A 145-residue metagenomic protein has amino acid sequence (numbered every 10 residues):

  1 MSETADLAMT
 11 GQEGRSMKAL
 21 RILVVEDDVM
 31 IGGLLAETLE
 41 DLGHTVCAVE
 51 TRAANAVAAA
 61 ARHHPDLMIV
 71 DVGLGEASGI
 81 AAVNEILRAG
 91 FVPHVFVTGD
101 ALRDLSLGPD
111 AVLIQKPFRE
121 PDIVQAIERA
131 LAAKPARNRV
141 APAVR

Functional and structural regions predicted by a protein language model:
M1-R21, R119-R145: Non-catalytic signal-transmission and effector/linker regions of two-component phosphorelay proteins
E26: Conserved acidic carboxylate
G33-D41: Charged docking surfaces used in two-component/phosphorelay signaling
G43-T51, A59: Short hydrophobic/Thr-rich beta-strand motif most characteristic of the beta2 strand and flanking loop of CheY-like
R52, S78-A81: Acidic catalytic/metal-coordinating carboxylates
D71: Active-site residues of response regulator receiver
G75: The feature encodes the CheY-like receiver
V97-T98: Hydrophobic/aromatic residues positioned on beta-strands within the core alpha/beta folds
